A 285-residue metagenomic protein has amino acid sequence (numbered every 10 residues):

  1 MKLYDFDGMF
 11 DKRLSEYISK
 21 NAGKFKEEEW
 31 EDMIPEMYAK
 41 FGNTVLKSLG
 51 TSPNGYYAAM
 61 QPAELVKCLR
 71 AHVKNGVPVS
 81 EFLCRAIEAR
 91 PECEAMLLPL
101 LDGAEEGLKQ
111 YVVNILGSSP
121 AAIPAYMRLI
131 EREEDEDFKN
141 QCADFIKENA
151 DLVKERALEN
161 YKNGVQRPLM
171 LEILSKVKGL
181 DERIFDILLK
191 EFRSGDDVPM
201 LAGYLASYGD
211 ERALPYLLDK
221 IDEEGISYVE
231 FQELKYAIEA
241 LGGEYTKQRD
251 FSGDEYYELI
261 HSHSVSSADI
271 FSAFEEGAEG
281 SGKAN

Functional and structural regions predicted by a protein language model:
M1-K20, E31-N43, K47, E133-Q141 (+2 more regions): Long, helix-rich interaction regions
M1-L129, Q141-F145, D151, E155-A157: N-terminal alpha-helical modules
